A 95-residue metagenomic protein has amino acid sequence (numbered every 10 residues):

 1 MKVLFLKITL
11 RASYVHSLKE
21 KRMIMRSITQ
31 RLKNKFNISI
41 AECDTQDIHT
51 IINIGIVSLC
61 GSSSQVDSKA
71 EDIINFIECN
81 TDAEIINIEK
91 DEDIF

Functional and structural regions predicted by a protein language model:
V3-L4, A41-G61, I94-F95: Short, charge-patterned binding micro-sites
L4-S13: Short glycine-/aliphatic-rich beta-strand segments at the starts of folded cytosolic domains
A12-S17, C60-S62: A generic structural motif
K21: C-terminal binding/interaction regions
I38-C43, I86-E89: A short linear hydrophobic-aromatic micro-motif
C60-F95: C-terminal structural segments of small proteins and small subunits
